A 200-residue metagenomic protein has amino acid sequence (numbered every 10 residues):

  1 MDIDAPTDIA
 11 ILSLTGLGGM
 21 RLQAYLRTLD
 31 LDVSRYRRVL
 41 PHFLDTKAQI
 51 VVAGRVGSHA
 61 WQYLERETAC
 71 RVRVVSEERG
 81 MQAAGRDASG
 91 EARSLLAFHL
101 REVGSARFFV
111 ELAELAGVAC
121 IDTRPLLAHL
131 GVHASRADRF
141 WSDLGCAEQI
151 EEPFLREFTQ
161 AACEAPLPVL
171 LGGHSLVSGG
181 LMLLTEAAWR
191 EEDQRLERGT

Functional and structural regions predicted by a protein language model:
M1-T200: Conserved alpha/beta core of the MobA/IspD/sugar-nucleotide pyrophosphorylase nucleotidyltransferase superfamily
